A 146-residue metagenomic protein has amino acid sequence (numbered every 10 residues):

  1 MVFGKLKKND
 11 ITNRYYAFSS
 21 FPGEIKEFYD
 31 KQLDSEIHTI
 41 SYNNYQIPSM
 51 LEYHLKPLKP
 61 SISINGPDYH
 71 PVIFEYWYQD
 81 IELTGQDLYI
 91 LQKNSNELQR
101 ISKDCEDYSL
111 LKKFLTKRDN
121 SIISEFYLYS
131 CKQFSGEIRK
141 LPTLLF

Functional and structural regions predicted by a protein language model:
K7, I11-P71: Short periplasmic/luminal acceptor-recognition loop of GT-C membrane glycosyltransferases, typified by
Y29, Y69-F146: Aromatic/acidic, Gly/Pro-rich catalytic loop(s) in extracytoplasmic/lumenal soluble domains of multi-pass membrane
